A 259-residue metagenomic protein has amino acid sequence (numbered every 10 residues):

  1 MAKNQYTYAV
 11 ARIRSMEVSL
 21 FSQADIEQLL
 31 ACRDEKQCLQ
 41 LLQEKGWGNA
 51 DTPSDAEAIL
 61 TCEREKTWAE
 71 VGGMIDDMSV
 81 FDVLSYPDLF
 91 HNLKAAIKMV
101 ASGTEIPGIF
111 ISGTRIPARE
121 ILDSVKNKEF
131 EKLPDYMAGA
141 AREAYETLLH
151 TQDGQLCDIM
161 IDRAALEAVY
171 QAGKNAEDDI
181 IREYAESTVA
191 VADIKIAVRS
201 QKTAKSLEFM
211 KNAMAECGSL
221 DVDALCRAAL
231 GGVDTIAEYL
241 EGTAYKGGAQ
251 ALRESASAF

Functional and structural regions predicted by a protein language model:
M1-F259: Extended alpha-helical surfaces
